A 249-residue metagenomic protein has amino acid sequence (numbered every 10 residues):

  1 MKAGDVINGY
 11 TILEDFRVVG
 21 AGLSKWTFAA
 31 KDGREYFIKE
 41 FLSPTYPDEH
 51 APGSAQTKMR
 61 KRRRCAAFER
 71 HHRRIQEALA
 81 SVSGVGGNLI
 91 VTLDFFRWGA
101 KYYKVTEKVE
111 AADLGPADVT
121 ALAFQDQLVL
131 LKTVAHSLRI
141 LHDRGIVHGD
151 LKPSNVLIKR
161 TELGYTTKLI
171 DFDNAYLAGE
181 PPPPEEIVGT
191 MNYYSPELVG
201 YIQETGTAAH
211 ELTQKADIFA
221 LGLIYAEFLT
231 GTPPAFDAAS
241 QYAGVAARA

Functional and structural regions predicted by a protein language model:
K2-K31: ATP-binding glycine-rich phosphate-binding loop
K25-R73: ATP-binding glycine-rich loop module of kinase domains
V91-Y102: Short beta-strand micro-motifs within the conserved protein kinase catalytic domain, predominantly in the N-lobe
L130-L131: Activation segment signature within eukaryotic-like protein kinase domains
H142-K159: Catalytic-loop of the protein kinase fold
K159-N192: Activation segment/activation loop of eukaryotic-type protein kinase catalytic domains
D217: Conserved catalytic-loop aspartate of Hanks-type protein kinases
